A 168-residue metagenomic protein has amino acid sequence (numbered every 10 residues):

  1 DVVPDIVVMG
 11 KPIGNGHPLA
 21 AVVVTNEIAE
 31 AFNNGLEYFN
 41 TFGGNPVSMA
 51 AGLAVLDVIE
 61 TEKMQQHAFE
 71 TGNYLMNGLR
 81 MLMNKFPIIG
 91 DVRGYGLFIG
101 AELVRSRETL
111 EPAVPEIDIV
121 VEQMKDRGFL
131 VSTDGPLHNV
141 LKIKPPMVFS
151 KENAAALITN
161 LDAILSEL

Functional and structural regions predicted by a protein language model:
D1-L168: Conserved N-terminal phosphate-binding loop of PLP-dependent enzymes in the Aspartate aminotransferase
